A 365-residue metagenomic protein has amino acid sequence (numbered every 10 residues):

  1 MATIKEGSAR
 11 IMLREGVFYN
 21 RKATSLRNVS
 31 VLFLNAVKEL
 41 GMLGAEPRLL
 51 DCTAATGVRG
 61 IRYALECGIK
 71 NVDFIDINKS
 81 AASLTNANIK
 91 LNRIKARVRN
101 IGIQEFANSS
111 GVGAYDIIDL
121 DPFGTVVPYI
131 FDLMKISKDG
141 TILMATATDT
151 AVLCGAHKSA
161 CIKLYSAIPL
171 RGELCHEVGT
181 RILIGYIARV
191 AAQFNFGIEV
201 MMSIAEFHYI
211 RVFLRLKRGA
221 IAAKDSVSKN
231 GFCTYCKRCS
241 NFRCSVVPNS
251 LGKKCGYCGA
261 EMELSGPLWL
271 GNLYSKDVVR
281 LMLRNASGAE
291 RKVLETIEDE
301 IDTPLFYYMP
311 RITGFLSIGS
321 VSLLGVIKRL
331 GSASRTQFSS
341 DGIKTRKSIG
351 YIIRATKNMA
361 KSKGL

Functional and structural regions predicted by a protein language model:
M1-L365: SAM-dependent transferase fold signal centered on methyltransferase-like domains, encompassing both Class I
